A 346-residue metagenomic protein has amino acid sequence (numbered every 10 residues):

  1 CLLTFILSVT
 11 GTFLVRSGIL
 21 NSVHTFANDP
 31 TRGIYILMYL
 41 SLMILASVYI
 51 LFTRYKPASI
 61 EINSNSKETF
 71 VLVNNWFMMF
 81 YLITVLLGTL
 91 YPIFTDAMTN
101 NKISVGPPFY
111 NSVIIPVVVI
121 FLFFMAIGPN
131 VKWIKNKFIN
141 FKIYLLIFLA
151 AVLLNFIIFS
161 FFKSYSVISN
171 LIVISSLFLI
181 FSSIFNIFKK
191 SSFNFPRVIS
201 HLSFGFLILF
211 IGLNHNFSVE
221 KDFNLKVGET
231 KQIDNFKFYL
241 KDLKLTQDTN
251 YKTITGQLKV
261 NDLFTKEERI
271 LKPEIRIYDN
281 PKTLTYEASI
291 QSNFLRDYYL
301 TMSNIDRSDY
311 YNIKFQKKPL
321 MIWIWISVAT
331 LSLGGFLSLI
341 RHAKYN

Functional and structural regions predicted by a protein language model:
C1-F5, T10: Conserved active-site neighborhood of enzyme catalytic/cofactor-binding cores
C1-L2, S22-I233, F238, L320-N346: Contiguous transmembrane helix-bundle modules in multi-pass membrane proteins
V15: Long C-terminal interaction/binding lobes of large macromolecular proteins
G205-Y345: Accessory, solvent-exposed terminal regions and/or long lumenal/extracellular loops of proteins
